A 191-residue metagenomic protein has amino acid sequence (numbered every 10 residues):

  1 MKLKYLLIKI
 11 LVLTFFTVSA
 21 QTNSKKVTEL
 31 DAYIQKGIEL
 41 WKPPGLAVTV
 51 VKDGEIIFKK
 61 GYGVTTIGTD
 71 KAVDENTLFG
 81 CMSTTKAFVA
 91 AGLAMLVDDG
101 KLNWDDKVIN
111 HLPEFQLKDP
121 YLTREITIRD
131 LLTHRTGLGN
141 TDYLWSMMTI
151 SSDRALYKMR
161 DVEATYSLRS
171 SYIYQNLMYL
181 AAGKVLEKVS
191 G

Functional and structural regions predicted by a protein language model:
M1-K25: Bacterial Sec-dependent N-terminal signal peptides
N23-F79, K101, N110, S152-T165: Short, conserved catalytic-motif segment at the N-terminal edge
T28, A32-K36, A90-A94, D106 (+5 more regions): Solvent-exposed, polar/charged alpha-helical surfaces in well-ordered, non-transmembrane soluble domains, broadly
I56-I57, G63, G137-G139, Y179: Solvent-exposed loop/turn segments at secondary-structure junctions within structured extracellular/periplasmic domains
F79-M82, Y172-Y174: Catalytic tyrosine of NAD(P)H-dependent dehydrogenase/reductases that use a Tyr as the general acid/base
G80-T84, D98-G139, D161, K184 (+1 more regions): Active-site helix/loop module of the DD-peptidase/beta-lactamase fold, centered on the serine-lysine SxxK catalytic
I126, N140-S190: Catalytic-site signature segments of enzymes, centered on catalytic residues
